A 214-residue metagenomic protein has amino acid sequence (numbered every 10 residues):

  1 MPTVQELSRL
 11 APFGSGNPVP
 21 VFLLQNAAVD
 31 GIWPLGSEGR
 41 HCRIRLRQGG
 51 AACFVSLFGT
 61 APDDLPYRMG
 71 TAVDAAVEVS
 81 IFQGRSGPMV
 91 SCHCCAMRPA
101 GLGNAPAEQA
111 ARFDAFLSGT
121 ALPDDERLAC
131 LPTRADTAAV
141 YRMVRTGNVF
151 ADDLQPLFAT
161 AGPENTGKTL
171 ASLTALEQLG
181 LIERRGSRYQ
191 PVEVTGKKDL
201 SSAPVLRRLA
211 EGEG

Functional and structural regions predicted by a protein language model:
M1-G214: Acidic, two-metal ion nucleic-acid-processing modules in DNA metabolism proteins
